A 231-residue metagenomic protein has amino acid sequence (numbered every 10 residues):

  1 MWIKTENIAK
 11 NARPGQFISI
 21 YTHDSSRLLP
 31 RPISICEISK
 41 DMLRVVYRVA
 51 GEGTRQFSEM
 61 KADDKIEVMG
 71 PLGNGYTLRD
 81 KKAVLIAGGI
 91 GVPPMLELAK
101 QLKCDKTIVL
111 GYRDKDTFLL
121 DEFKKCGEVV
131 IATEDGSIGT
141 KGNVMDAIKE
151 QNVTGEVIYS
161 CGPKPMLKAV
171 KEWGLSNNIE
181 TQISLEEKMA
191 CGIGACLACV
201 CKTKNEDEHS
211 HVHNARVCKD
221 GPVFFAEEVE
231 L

Functional and structural regions predicted by a protein language model:
M1-A62: Ferredoxin-reductase
M1-P14, H23-R27, C104-D105, L120 (+2 more regions): Iron-sulfur (Fe-S) cluster-binding modules
A12-P14, L78-D80, G194, S210: Short glycine/proline-enriched turns and hinge-like loops at secondary-structure junctions
E52-K188: FNR/FR-type flavoprotein reductase catalytic core
P94, K164-P165, E186-P222: Local cysteine-cluster metal-coordination motifs and their immediate loop/turn environment, predominantly Fe-S cluster
